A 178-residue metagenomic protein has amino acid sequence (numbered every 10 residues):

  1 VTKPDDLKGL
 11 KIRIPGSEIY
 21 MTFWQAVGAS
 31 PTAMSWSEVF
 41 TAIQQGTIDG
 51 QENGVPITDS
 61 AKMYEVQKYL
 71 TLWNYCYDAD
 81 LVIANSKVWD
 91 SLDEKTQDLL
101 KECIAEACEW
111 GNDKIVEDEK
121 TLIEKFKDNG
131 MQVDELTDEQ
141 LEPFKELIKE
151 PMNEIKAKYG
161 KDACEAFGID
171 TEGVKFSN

Functional and structural regions predicted by a protein language model:
V1-N178: N-terminal secretory/targeting leader peptides
